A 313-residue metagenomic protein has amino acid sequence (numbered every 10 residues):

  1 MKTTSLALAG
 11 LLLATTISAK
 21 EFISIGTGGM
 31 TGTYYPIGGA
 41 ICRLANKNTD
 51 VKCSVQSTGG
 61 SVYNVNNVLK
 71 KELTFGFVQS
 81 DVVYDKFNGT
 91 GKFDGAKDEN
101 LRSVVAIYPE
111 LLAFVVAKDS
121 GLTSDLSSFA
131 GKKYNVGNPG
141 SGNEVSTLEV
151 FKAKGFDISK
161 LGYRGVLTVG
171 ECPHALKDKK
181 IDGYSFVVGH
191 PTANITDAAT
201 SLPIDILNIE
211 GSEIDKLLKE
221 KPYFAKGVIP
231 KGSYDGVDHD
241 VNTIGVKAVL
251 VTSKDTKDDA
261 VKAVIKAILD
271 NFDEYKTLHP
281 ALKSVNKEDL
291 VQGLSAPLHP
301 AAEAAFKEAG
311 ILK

Functional and structural regions predicted by a protein language model:
M1-A9: Sec-dependent signal peptide recognition, specifically the positively charged N-region followed immediately by
T15-A19: Sec/Tat signal peptide C-region and signal peptidase I cleavage site
K20, D50, G60-Y63, K70 (+5 more regions): Extracytoplasmic
K20-K86, D94: N-terminal (or domain-start) structured segment
F22-K47, V51-C53, E110-D178, Q292 (+1 more regions): Bilobed "Venus flytrap"/periplasmic-binding protein-like clamshell domains and structurally analogous long
S80-V82, T90-K92, E99, K118 (+2 more regions): Pocket-lining segment of extracytoplasmic ligand-binding domains
K132-E149, Y223-L294: Ligand-binding clefts/hinges and TM-proximal coupling segments of bilobed small-molecule sensing domains
R164, E171-P173, D178, V188-I206 (+3 more regions): An extracytoplasmic/periplasmic, membrane-proximal ligand-sensing/linker region
